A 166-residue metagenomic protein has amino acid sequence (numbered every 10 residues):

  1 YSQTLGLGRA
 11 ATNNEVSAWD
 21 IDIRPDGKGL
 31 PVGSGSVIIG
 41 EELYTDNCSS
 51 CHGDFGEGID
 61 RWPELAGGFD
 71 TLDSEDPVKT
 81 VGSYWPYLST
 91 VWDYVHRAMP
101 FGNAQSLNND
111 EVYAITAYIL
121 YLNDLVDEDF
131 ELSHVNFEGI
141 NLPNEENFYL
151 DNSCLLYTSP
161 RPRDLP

Functional and structural regions predicted by a protein language model:
G6-L43, I59, P100-A104: Electrostatic cytochrome c docking/interface patches
E15, W92-A98, Q105-F130, F148: C-terminal capping alpha-helices of c-type cytochrome domains
V32, S36, S83, Y87 (+2 more regions): Extracytoplasmic/periplasmic, Sec-exported soluble proteins
G40, Y44-F55, L65, I115-I119: The canonical Cys-X-X-Cys-His
E41, G56-V91: Gly/Gly-Pro-rich "capping" loops immediately C-terminal to redox-active cysteine motifs in periplasmic/lumenal
G139-F148, N152-S153: Conserved non-transmembrane functional hotspots
Y157-P162: Conserved small/polar residues in nucleotide/adenosyl-binding loops
